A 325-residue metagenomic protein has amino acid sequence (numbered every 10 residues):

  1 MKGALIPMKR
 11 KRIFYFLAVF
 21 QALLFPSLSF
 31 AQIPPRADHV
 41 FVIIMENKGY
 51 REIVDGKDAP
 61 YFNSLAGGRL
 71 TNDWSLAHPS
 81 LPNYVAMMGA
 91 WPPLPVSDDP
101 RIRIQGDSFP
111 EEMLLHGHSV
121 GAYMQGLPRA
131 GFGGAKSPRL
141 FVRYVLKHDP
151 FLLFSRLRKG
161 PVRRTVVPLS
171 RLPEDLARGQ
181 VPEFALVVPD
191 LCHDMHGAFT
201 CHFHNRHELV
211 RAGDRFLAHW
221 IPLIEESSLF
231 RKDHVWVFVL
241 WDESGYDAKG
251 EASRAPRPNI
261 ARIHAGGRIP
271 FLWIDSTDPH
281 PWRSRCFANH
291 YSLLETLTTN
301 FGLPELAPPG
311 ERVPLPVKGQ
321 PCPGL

Functional and structural regions predicted by a protein language model:
M1-K11: N-terminal secretory signal peptides that target proteins for export/translocation
K2, Q21, S29-F30, L217: Residue-level detector of alpha-helical hydrophobic segments embedded in or interacting with membranes
G3-L5, L24, Q32, H148: Selective for proline/serine-rich intrinsically disordered segments in cytosolic/nuclear regulatory regions
R10-I13, W236: Short Lys/Arg-rich cationic patches that frequently serve as NLS/NoLS or arginine-rich RNA/DNA-binding motifs
R12-Y15, Y84: Alpha-helical transmembrane segments of integral membrane proteins
Y15-P26: Bacterial N-terminal signal peptides
F30-L325: N-terminal pro-sequences and low-complexity stem/linker regions of secreted or lumenal proteins
